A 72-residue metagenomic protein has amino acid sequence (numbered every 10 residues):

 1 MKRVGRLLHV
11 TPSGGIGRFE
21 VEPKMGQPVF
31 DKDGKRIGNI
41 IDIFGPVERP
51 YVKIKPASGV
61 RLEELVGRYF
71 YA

Functional and structural regions predicted by a protein language model:
M1-A72: Peripheral interaction segments used for macromolecular assembly
